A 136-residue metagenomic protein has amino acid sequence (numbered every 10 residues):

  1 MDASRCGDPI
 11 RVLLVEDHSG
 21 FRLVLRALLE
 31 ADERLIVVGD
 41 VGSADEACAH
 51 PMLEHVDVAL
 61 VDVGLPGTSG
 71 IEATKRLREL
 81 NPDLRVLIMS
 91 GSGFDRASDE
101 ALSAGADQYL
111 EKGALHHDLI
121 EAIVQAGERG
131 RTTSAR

Functional and structural regions predicted by a protein language model:
E16: Conserved acidic carboxylate
D40-V58: Acidic, metal-coordinating helix/loop segments flanking the phosphotransfer/catalytic sites of two-component signaling
S43, S69-E72: Acidic catalytic/metal-coordinating carboxylates
V63-G64: The short loop immediately C-terminal to the conserved phospho-acceptor aspartate in CheY-like receiver
I71-D83: Short amphipathic alpha-helix used as the core "switch/output" element in two-component signaling
E72, G93-L110, A114, E121: Alpha4 helix (beta4-alpha4-beta5 surface) of REC/receiver domains from two-component response regulators
R96, A114-G127, R131, A135: C-terminal output helix
